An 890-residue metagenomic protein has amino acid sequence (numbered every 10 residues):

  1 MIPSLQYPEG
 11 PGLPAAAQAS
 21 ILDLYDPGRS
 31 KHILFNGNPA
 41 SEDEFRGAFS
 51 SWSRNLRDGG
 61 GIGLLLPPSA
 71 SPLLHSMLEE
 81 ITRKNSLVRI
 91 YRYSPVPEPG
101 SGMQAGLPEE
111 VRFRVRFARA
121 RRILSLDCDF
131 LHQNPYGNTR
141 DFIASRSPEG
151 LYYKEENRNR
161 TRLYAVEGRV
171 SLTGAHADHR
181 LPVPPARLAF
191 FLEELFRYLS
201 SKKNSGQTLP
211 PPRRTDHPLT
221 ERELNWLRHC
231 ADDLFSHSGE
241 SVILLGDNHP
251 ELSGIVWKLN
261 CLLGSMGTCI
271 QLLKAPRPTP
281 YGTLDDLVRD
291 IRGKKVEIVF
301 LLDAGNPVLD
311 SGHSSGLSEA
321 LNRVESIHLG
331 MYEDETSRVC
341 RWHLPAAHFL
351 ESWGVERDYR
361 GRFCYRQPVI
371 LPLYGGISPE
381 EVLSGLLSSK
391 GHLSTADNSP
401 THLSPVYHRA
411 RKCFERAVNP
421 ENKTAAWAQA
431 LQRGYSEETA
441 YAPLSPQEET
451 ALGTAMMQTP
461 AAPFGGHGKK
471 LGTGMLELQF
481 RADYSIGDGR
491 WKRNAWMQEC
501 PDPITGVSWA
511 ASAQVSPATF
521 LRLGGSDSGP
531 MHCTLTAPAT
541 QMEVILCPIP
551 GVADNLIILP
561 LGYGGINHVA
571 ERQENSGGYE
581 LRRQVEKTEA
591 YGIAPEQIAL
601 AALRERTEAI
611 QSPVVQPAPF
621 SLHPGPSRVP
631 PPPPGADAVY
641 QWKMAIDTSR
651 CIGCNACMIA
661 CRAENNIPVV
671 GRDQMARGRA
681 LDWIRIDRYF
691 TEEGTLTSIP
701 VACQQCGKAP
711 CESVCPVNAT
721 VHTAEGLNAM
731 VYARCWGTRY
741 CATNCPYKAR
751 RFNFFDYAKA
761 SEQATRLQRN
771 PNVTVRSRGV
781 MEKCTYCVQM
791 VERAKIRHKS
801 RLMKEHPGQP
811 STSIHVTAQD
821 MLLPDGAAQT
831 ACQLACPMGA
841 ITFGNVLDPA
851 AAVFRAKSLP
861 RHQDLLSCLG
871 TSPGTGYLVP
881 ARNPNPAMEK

Functional and structural regions predicted by a protein language model:
M1-H217, R228, C500-P501, V507-A511 (+4 more regions): N-terminal export/assembly segments and adjacent metallocofactor-ligating motifs of anaerobic energy-metabolism
D58, D178, L452-H467: Interdomain regulatory linker/hinge segments that flank or connect interaction modules in polarity/junction/synaptic
G63-L65, L244, Q479: Short, well-ordered beta-strand segments
Y93-W427, Q432, Y484-G592: Non-catalytic alpha/beta scaffold blocks inside enzyme catalytic domains
L234, K470, T774-R776: Short, conserved, surface-exposed binding loops centered on an aromatic residue
S241, L476, L727-N728: Hydrophobic residues embedded in beta-strands of well-ordered beta-sheets
K423-G434, E438, A442-A455, T459 (+3 more regions): Domain-level detector for secreted/extracellular nuclease and nuclease-toxin modules, and for the ENPP-like C-terminal
G466, L471-C500, D637-A638, C661 (+1 more regions): C-terminal accessory/binding modules appended to enzymatic or scaffolding proteins
